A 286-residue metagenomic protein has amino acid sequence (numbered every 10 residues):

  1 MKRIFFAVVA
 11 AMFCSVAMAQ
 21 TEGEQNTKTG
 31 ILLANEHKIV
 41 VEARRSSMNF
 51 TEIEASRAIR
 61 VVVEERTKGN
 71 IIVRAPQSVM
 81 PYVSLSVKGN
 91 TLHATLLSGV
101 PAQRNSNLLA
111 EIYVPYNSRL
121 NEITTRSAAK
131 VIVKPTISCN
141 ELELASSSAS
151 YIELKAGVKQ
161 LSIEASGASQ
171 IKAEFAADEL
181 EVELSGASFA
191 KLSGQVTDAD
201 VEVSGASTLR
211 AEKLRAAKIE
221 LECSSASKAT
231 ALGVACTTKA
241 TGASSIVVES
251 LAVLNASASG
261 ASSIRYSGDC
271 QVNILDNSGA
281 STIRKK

Functional and structural regions predicted by a protein language model:
M1-K286: Intrinsically disordered, low-complexity terminal regions
